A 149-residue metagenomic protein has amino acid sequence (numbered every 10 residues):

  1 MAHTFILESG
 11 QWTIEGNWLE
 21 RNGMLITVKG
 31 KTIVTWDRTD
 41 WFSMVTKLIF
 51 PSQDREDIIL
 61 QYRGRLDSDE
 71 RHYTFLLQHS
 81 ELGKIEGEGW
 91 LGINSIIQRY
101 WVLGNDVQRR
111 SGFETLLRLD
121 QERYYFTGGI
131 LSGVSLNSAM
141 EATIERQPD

Functional and structural regions predicted by a protein language model:
M1-Q11: N-terminal helix-cap/turn-to-beta initiation motif at the start of protein domains
A2, E20, E88, R118-Q121 (+1 more regions): Charge-rich amphipathic alpha-helical interaction elements
I6, T35-W36, W90, L117-L119: Well-ordered beta-strand positions
I14-E15, L19-G112, Q147: Central antiparallel beta-sheet cores of small beta-barrel/beta-sandwich binding domains
F113-D149: Edge beta-strand at a domain terminus
